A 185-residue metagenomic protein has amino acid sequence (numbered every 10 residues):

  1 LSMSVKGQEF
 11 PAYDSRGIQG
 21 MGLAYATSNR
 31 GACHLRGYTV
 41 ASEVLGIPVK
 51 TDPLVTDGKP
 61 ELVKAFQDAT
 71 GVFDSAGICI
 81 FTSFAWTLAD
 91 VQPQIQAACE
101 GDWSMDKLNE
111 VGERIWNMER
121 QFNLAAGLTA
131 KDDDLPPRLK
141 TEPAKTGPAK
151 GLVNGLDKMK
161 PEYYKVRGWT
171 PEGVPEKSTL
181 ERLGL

Functional and structural regions predicted by a protein language model:
L1-L185: Extended C-terminal regions of large enzymes
